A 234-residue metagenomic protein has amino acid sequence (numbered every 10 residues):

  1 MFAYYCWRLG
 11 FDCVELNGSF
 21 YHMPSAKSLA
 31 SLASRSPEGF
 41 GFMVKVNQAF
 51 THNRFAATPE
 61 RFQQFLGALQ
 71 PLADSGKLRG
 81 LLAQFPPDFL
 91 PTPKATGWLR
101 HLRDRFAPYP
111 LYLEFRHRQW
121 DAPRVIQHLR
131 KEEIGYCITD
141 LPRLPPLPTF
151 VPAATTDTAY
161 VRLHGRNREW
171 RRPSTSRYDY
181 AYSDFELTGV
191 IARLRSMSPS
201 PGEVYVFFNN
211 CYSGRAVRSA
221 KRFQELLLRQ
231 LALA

Functional and structural regions predicted by a protein language model:
M1-A234: Residues lining hydrophobic/aromatic ligand-binding pockets adjacent to catalytic sites
